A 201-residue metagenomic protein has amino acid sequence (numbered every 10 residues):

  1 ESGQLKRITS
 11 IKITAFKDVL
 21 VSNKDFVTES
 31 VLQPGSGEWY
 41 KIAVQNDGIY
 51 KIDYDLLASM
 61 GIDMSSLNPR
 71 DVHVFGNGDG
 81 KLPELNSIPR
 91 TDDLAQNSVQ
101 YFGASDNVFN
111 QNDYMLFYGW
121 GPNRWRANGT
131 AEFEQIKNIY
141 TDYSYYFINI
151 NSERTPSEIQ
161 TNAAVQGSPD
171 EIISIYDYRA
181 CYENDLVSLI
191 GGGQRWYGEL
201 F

Functional and structural regions predicted by a protein language model:
E1-N46, M60-F201: Structured catalytic cores of large enzymes
I49-Y50: Ligand-binding face of N-terminal immunoglobulin V-set domains in extracellular IgSF glycoproteins
D53: Post-transcriptional modification and biogenesis factors for structured RNAs of the translation apparatus
